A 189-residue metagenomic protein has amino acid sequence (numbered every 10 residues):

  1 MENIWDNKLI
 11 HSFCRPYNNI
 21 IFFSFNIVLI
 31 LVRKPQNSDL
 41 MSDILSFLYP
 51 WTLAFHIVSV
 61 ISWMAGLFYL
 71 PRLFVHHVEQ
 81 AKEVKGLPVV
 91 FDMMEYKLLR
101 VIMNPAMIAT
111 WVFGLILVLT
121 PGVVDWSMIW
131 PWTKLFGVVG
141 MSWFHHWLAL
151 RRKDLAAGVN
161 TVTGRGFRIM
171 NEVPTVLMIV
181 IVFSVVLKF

Functional and structural regions predicted by a protein language model:
I21-P50: Short, strongly hydrophobic alpha-helical membrane anchors
M41-F189: Polytopic transmembrane helical bundles with strong interfacial aromatic enrichment
